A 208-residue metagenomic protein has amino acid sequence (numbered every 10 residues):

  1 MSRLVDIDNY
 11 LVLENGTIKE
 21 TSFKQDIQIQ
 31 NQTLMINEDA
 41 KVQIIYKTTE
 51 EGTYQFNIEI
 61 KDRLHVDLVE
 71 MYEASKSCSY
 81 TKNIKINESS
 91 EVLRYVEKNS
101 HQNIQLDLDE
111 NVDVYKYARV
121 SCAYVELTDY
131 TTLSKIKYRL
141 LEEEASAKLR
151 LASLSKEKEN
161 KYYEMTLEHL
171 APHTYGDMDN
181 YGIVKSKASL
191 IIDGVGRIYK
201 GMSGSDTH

Functional and structural regions predicted by a protein language model:
M1-F23: Short, Gly/Pro- and small/polar-rich lid/capping loops
T21-H208: Conserved beta-strand/loop scaffold segments within soluble protein domains that form the structured core and edges
